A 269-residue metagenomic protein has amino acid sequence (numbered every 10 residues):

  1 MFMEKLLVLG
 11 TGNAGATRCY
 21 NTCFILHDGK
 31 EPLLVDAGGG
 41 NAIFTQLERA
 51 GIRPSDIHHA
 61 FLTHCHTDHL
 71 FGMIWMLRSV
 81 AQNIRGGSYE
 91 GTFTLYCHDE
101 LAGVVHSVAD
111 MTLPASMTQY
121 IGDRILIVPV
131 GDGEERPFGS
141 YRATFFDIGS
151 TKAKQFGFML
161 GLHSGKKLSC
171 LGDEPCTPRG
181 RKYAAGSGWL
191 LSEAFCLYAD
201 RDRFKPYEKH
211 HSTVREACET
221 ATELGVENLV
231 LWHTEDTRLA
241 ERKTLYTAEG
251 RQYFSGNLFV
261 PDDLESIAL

Functional and structural regions predicted by a protein language model:
F2-A50, K154-D173, W189: Conserved beta-strand hairpin/beta-sheet module of binuclear metal-dependent hydrolase folds, prominently
A14, L95, L101-A102, T234-L239: Short histidine/acidic/glycine/proline-rich micro-motifs that form metal- and phosphate-coordinating active-site loops
A16-R18, P129-A199: Active-site-proximal loop/helix segment associated with metal-binding centers of metalloenzymes
V35-G38, I57-H64, H98, L168-E174 (+3 more regions): Active-site neighborhood of phospho(di)ester-bond hydrolases with catalytic His/Asp-centered motifs
N41-F93: Active-site metal-binding motif and surrounding structural segment of the metallo-beta-lactamase
M76, V80-T94, K154-F156, G161-L162 (+1 more regions): P-loop/Walker A phosphate-binding loop and immediately adjacent motor/lid segment at beta-alpha junctions
Y89-K154, F259, D263: Metallo-beta-lactamase
P175-L264: Cap/insert and terminal regions of metallo-dependent hydrolase folds
